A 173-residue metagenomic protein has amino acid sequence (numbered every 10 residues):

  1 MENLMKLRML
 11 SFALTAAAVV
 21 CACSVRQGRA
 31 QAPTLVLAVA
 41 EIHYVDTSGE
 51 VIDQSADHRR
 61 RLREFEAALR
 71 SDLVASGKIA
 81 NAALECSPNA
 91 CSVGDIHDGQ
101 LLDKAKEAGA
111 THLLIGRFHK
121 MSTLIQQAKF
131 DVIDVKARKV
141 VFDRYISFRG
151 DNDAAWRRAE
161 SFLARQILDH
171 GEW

Functional and structural regions predicted by a protein language model:
M1-L7: N-terminal secretory signal peptides that target proteins for export/translocation
S11-A22: Bacterial N-terminal signal peptides
A30-T47, D72-I79, L102-E107, H119-Q127 (+1 more regions): C-terminal/domain-edge helix-coil "capping" segments
S48-Q54: Short acidic, glycine/proline-rich loop/turn micro-motifs
S55-S87: N-terminal, post-signal-peptide region of Sec/Tat-exported proteins
A56-A67, D95, G150-R158: Soluble non-cytosolic domains of exported or imported proteins
A75-I115: Short, solvent-exposed, polar/charged sequence segments at loop or secondary-structure edges
